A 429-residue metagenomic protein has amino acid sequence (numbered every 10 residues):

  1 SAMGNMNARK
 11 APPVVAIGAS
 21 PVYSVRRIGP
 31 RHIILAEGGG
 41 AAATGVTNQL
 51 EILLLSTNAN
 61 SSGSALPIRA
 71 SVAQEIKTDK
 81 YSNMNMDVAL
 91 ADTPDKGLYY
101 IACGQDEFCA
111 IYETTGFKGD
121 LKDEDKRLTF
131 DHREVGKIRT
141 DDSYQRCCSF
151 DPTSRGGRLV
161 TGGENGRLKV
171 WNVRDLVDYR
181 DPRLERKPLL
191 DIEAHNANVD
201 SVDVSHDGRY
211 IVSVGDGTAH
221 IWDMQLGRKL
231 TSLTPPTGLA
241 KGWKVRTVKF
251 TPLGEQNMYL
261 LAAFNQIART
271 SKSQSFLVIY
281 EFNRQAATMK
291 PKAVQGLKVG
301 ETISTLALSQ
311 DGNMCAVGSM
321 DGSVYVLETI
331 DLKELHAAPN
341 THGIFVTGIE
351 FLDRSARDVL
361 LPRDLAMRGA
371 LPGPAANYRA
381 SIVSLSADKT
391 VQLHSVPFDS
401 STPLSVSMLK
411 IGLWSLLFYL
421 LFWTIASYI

Functional and structural regions predicted by a protein language model:
G4-V15, R31-I76, F108-L128, D175: Beta-propeller domains
K10-V15, S71-K77, R133-R139, K187-I192 (+3 more regions): A short beta-strand motif characteristic of beta-propeller blades
A19-R26, K80-A91, T140-P152, N196-D203 (+3 more regions): Canonical WD40 repeat/beta-propeller blade segments in eukaryotic WD-repeat proteins
P30-R31, D92-L98, S154-G156, N165 (+5 more regions): Conserved loop/turn motif of beta-propeller repeat scaffolds
I33, Y99-I101, L159, I211 (+3 more regions): Hydrophobic beta-strand positions that form the internal "hydrophobic ladder" of WD40/Gbeta-like beta-propeller blades
T47, E51-L54, C109-E113, L168-V173 (+4 more regions): WD40-repeat beta-propellers
T329, A338, T347-L352, D358-P362 (+1 more regions): Juxtamembrane amphipathic/hinge helix adjacent to a transmembrane helix
D399-I429: C-terminal single-pass membrane-anchor helix
